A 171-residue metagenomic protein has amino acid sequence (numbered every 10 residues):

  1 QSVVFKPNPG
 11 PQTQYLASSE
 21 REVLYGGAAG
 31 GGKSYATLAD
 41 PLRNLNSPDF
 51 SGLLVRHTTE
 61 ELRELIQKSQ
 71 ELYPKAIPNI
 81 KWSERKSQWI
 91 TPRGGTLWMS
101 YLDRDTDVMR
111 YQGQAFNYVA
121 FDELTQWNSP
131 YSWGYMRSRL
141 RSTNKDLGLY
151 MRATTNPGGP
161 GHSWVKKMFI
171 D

Functional and structural regions predicted by a protein language model:
Q1-D171: Phosphate/NTP-binding elements of NTP-utilizing enzymes
